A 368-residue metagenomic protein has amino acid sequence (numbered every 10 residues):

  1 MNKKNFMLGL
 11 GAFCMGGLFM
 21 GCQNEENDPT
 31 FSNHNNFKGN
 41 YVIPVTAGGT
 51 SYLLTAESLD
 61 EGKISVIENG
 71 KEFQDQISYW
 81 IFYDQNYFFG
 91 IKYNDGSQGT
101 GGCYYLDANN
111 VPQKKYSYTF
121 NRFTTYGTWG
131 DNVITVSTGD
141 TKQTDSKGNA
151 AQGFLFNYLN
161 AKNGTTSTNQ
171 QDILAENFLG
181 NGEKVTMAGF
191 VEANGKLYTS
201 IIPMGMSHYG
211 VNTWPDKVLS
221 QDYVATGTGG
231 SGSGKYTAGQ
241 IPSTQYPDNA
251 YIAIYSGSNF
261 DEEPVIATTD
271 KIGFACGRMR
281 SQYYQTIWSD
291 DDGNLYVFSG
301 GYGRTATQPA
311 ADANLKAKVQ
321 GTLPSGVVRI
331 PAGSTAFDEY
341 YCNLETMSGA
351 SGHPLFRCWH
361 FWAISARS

Functional and structural regions predicted by a protein language model:
M1-Y41: Bacterial Sec-dependent N-terminal signal peptides
P29-K63: An edge-strand/N-cap motif at the start of beta-rich repeat modules
N36-A47, D84-N94, G130-K147, G195-M204 (+6 more regions): Short beta-strand elements that form the blades of beta-propeller/WD-repeat-like and other beta-sheet-rich scaffold
Y52-I173: Post-signal peptide N-terminal segment of secreted/secretory-pathway proteins
K63-D75, P112-N121, N163-G180, G227-G230 (+3 more regions): Beta-propeller fold detector
F73-D84, S117-N132, F178-F190, F274-I287 (+1 more regions): Repeated scaffold domains used in trafficking and secretory/extracellular systems, primarily beta-propellers
C103-Y105, A151-N163, T213-F260, D312-S334: Beta-propeller blade signature
N294-F298, T305-S368: Long, well-ordered mid-to-C-terminal structural blocks that present hydrophobic/aromatic surfaces
